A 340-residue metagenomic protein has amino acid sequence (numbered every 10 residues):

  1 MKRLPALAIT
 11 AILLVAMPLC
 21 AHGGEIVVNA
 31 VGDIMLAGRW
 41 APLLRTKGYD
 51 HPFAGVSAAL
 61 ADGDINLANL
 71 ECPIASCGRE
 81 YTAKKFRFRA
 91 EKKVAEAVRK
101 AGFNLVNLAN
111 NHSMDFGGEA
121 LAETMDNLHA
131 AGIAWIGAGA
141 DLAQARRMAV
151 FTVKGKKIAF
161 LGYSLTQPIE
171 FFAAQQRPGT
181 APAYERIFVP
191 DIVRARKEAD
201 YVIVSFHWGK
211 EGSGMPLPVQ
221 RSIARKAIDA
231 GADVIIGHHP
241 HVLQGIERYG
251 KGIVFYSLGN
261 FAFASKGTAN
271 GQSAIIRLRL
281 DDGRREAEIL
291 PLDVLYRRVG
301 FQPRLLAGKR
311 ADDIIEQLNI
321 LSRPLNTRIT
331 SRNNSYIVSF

Functional and structural regions predicted by a protein language model:
M1-I9: Bacterial N-terminal signal peptides that target proteins for export
A8-P18: Bacterial N-terminal signal peptides
H22-F340: Acidic, metal/ion-coordinating pockets
